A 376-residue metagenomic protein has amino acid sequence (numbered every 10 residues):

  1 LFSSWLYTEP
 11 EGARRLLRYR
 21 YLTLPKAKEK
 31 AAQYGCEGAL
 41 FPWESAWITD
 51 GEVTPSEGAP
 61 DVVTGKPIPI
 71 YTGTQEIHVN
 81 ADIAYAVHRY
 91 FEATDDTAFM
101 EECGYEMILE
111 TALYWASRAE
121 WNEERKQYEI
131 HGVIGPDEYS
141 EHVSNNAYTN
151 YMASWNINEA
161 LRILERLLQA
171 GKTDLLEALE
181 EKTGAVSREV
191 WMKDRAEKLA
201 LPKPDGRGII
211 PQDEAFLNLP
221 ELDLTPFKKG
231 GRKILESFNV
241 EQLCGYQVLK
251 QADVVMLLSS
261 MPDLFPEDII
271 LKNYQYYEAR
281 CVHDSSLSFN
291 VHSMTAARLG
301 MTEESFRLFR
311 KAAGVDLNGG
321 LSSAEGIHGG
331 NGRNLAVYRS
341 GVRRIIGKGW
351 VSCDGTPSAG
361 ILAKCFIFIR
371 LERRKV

Functional and structural regions predicted by a protein language model:
L1-K26, E76, N80-Y85, E102 (+3 more regions): Active-site core of glycosidic bond-cleaving carbohydrate-active enzymes
E11-Y85, F91, T97-E102, T111 (+3 more regions): Helix-terminus loop motifs that line ligand-binding clefts
G12-L17, K28-A31, R162-D174, E304 (+1 more regions): Acidic/polar loop patches that form or flank catalytic/metal-binding clefts of enzymes that bind anionic ligands
F91-E92, G300: Short coil/turn linking the two alpha-helices of tandem helical-hairpin repeats
I108: Conserved functional hotspot residues or short segments at active or partner-binding sites across diverse domains
Y114-T183: Acidic/histidine-rich catalytic neighborhood
I134-N145, D316-H328: Short beta-alpha connecting loops at secondary-structure transitions that line or flank enzyme active sites
M301, R344-V376: Terminal accessory carbohydrate-recognition/targeting modules of carbohydrate-active enzymes
